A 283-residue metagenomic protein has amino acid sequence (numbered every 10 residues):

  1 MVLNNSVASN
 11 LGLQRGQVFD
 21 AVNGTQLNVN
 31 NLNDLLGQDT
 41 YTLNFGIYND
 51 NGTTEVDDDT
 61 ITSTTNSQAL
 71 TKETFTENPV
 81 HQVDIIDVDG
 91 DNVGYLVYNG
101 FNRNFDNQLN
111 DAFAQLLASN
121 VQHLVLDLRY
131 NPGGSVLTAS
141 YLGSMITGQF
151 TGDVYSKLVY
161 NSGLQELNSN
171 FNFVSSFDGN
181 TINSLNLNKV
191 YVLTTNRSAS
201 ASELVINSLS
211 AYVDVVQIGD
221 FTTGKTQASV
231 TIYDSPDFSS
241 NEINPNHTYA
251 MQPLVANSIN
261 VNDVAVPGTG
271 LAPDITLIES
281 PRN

Functional and structural regions predicted by a protein language model:
M1-H123, T138: Flexible, low-complexity junctional segments that flank or bridge functional domains
G24, R129, T195: Flexible loop residues that form catalytic and substrate-binding hotspots at small-molecule/glycan-binding clefts
T74, Y130-P132: Active-site-proximal loop/turn and secondary-structure-junction residues that shape catalytic pockets, frequently
L96, Q108-D111, Q115-L116, H123 (+1 more regions): C-terminal "post-core" interaction segments
L126: P-loop NTPase catalytic core of nucleic-acid-dependent motor ATPases
